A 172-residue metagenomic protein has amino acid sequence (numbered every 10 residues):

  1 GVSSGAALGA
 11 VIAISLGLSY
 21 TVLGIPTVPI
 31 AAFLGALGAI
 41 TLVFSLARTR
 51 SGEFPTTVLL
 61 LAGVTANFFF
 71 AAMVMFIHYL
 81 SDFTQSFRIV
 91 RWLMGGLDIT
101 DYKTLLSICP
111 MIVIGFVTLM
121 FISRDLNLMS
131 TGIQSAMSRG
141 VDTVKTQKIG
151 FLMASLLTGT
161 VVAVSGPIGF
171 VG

Functional and structural regions predicted by a protein language model:
G1-G172: Alpha-helical transmembrane segments in inner-membrane proteins
